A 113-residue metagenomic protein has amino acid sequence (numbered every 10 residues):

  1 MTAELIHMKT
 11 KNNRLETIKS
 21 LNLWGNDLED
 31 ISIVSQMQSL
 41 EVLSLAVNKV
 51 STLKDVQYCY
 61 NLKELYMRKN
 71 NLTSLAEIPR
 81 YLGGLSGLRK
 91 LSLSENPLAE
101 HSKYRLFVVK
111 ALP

Functional and structural regions predicted by a protein language model:
M1-A46, P97-P113: The feature captures the LRR N-terminal capping module
H7, T17, S39, T52-D55 (+2 more regions): Short amphipathic alpha-helical segments, especially helix-boundary/capping motifs
K11-N12, V34-Q36, V56-C59, P79-L82: Hydrophobic anchor residues at the C-terminal helix/turn of individual leucine-rich repeat
S20, S39-S44, K49, N61-Y66 (+2 more regions): Conserved LRR concave beta-strand detector
D27-S32, K54-K63: Short charge-dense sequence patches
E29-I31, K49-L53, T73-E77, E100-H101: Per-repeat structural element of leucine-rich repeats
K63, T73-P113: A eukaryotic "domain-to-IDR transition" signal
